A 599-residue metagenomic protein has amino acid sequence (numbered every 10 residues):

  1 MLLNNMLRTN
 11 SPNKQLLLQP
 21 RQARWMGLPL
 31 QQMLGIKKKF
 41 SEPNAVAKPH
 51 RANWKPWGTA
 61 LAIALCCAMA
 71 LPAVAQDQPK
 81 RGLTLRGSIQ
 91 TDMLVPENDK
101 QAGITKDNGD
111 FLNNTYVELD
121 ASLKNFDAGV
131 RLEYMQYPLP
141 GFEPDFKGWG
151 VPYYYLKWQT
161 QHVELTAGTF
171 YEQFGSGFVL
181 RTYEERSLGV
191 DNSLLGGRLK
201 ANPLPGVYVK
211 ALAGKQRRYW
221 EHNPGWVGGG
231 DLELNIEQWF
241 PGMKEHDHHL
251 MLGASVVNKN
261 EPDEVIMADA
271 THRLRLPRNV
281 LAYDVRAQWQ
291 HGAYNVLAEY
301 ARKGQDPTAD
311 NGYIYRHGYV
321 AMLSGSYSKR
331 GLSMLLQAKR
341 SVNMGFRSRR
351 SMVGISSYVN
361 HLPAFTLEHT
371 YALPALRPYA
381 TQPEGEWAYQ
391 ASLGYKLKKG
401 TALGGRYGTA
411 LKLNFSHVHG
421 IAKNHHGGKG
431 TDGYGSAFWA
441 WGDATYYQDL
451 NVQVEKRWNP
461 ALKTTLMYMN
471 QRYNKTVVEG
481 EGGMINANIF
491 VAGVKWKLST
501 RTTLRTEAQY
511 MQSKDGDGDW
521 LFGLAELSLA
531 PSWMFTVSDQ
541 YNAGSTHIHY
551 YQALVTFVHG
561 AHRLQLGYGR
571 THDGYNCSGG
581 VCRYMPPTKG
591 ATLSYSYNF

Functional and structural regions predicted by a protein language model:
M1-W54: N-terminal secretory signal peptides that target proteins for export/translocation
A60-A70: Bacterial N-terminal signal peptides
L71-A75: Sec/Tat signal peptide C-region and signal peptidase I cleavage site
Q76-L85, A121-N125, W158-H162, T166 (+7 more regions): Short loop/turn motifs that connect adjacent beta-strands in outer-membrane beta-barrel proteins
Q78-K106, S416-V418, A525: Short glycine/proline- and aromatic-enriched beta-strand/turn motifs that initiate or cap beta-hairpins
Q90, T105, L112, M243-D247 (+3 more regions): Exposed, low-structure sequence patches enriched in small/polar residues
D120-K215, K244, R330-M352, D517 (+1 more regions): Outer membrane beta-barrel
S193-P203, V207-Q238, E245-A268, R278: Hydrophobic, small-residue-rich alpha-helical packing segments that form membrane-like cores
